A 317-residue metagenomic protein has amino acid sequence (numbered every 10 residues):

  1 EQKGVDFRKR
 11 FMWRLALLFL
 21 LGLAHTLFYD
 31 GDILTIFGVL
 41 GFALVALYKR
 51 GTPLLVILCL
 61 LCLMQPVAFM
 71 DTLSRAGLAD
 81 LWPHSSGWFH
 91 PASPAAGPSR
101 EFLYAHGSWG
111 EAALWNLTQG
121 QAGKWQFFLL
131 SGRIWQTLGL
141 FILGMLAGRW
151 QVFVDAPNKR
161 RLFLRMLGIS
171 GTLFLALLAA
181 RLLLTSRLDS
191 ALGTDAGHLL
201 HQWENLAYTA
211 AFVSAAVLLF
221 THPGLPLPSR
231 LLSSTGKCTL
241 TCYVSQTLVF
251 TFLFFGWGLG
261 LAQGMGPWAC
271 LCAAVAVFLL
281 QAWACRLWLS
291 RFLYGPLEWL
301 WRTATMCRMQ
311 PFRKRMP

Functional and structural regions predicted by a protein language model:
E1-L34: Membrane helical hairpin/interfacial module
L17-F28, T172-L182, S234-L261: Kinked, hydrophobic transmembrane alpha-helices enriched for aromatic residues and small/kink-inducing positions
L34-Y48, G132-D155, E204-G224: Specific transmembrane alpha-helix
L60-L143: Long hydrophobic alpha-helical segments that form multi-pass transmembrane helix bundles in integral membrane proteins
L129, A196-E204, C238-T239, A262-R286: Membrane-interface transmembrane-helix boundary segments in multi-pass integral membrane proteins
L164-S170, F220-V249, P267, F292-T305: Functional transmembrane helices that form membrane-embedded active or gating regions
M166-F220: Alpha-helical transmembrane segments and terminal signal-anchor/GPI-anchor hydrophobic tails, characterized by long
H222, M265-P317: C-terminal "closing" transmembrane helix and its immediate cytosolic amphipathic cap in multi-pass membrane proteins
